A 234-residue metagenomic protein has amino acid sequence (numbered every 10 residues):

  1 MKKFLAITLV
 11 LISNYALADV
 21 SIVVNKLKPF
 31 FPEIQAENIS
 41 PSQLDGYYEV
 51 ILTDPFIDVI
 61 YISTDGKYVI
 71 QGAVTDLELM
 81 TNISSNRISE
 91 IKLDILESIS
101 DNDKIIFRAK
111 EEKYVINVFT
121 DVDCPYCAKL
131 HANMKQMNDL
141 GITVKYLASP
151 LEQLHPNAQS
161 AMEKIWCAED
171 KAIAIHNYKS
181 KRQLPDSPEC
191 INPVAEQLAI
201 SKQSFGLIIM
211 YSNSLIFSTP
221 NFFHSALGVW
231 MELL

Functional and structural regions predicted by a protein language model:
M1-F4: Positively charged n-region of N-terminal signal peptides that target proteins for export
A6-T8: Sec-dependent N-terminal signal peptides
S13-Y15: N-terminal signal peptide c-region/cleavage motif recognized by signal peptidases
L17-Q35: Short, non-transmembrane alpha-helical segments in secretory-pathway proteins
A36-S40, Y47-D54, D58-Y61, Y68-M80 (+1 more regions): Thiol/selenol-based redox catalytic cores and closely related redox-interacting motifs
R87-I88: Extended, non-globular interaction scaffolds
L96-K113: A short beta-strand-turn-helix
I106, Y114-V122, Y126-E189: Structural alpha/beta surface segment adjacent to cysteine/selenocysteine redox centers across thiol/disulfide enzymes
